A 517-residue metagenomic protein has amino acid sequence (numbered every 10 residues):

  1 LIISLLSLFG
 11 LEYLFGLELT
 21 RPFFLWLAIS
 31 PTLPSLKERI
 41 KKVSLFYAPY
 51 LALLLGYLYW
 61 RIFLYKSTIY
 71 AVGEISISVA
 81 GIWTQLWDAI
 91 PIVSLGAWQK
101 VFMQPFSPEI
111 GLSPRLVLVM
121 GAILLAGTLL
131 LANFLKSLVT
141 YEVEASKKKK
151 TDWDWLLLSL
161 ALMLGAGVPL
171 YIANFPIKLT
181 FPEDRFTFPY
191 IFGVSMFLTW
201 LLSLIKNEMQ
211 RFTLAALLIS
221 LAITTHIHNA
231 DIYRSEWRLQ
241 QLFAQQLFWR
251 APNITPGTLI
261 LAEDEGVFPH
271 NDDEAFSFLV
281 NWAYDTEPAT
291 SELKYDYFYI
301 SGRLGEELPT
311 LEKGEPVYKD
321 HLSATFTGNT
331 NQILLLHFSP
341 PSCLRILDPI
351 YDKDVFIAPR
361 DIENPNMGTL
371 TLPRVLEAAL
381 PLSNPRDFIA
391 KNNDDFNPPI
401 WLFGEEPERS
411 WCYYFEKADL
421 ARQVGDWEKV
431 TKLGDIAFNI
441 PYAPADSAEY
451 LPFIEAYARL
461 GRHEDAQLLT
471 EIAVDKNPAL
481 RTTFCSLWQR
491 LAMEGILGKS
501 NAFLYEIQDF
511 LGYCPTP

Functional and structural regions predicted by a protein language model:
L1-F298, L311-P316, L322, T327-Q332 (+2 more regions): Polytopic membrane enzymes that build or remodel cell-surface glycoconjugates and lipids
A251-P256, D264-P517: C-terminal luminal/periplasmic domains and tails of membrane-associated envelope-modifying transferases
